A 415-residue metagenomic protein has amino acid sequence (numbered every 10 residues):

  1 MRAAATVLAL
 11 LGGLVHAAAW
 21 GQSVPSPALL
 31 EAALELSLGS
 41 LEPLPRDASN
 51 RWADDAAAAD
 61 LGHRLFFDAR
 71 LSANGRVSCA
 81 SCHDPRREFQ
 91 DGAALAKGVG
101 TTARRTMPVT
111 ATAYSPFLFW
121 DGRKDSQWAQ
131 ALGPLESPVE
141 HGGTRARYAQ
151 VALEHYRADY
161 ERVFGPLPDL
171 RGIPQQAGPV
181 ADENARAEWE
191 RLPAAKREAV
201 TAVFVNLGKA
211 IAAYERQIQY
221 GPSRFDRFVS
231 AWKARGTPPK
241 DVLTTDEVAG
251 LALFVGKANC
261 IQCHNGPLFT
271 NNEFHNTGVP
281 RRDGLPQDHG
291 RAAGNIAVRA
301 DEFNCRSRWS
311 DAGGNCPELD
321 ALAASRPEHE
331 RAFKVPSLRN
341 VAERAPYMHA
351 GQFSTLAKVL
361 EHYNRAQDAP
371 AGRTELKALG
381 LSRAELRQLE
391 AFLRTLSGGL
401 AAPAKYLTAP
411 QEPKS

Functional and structural regions predicted by a protein language model:
R2, W20-S415: Periplasmic c-type cytochrome electron-transfer domains
A4-V15: Bacterial N-terminal signal peptides
